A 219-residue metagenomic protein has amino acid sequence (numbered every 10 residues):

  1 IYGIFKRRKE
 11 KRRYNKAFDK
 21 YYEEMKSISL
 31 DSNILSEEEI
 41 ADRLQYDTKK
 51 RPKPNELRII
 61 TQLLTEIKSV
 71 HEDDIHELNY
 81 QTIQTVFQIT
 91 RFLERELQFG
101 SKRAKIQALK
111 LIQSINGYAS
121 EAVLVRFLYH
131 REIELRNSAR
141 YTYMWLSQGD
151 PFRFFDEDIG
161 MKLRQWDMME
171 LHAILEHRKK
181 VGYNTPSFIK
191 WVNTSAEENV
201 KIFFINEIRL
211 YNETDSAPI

Functional and structural regions predicted by a protein language model:
I1-D19: N-terminal signal-anchor transmembrane alpha helix of single-pass membrane proteins, serving as the membrane-anchoring
Y14-I40: N-terminal mature-domain "stem" immediately C-terminal to a signal peptide or N-terminal signal-anchor/transmembrane
Y22, E37, K53, L57 (+4 more regions): Residue-level detector of extended alpha-helical repeat arrays and alpha-solenoid scaffolds
S27-I34, Y46, T65-S69, S114-G117 (+5 more regions): Positions within ordered alpha-helical repeat solenoids
E37-Q107, I112, G149, V181: Membrane-proximal, non-transmembrane interface segments of integral membrane proteins
R51-P54, E77, I83-L97, G117-L128 (+3 more regions): Amphipathic alpha-helical scaffolding segments comprising HEAT/armadillo-like alpha-solenoid repeats
D73-Q84, I106-I115, N137-Q148, M168-K180 (+2 more regions): Structural detector for internal amphipathic alpha-helices that build alpha-solenoid repeat scaffolds
G100-S101, R131-L135, K162-D167, A196-E197: Short inter-helical turns and helix N-cap capping residues of alpha-solenoid HEAT/ARM repeat scaffolds
